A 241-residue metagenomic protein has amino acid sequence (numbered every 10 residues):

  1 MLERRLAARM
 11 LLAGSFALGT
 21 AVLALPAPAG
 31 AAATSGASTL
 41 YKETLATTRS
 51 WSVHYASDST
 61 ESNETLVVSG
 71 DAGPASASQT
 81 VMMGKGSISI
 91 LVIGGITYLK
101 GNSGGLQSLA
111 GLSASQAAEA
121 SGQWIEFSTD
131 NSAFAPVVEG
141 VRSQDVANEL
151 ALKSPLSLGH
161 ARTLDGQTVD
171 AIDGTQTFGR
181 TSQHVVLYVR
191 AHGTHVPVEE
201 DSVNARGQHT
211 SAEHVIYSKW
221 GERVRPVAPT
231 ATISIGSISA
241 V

Functional and structural regions predicted by a protein language model:
L2-A75, G159, V224-V227, A231-V241: N-terminal leader/targeting segments and the immediate start of mature chains
R49-A56, G73-T80, D165-D173, T194-E199: Short, hydrophobic/aromatic-rich segments at coil-to-beta transitions
S57-E61, T80-K85, G101-S103, Q176 (+2 more regions): Beta-turn initiation residues at beta-strand->coil junctions
D71-E139, T210-H214: An acidic-aromatic
V138-E149: Transition segment at domain starts
N148-S157: A short, amphipathic edge element
H160, L164-I233: Gly/Pro-enriched, hydrophobic low-complexity segments that function as extracytoplasmic propeptides/linkers
